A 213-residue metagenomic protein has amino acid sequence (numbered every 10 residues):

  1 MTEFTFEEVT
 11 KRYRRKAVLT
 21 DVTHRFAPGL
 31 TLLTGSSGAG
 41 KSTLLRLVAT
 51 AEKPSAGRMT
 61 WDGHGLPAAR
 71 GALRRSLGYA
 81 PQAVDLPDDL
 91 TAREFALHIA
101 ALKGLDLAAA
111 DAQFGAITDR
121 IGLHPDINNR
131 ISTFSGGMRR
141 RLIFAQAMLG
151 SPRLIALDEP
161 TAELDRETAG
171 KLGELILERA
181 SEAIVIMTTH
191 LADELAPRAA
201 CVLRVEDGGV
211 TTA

Functional and structural regions predicted by a protein language model:
F4, V18-D21, R74: Conserved structural motif at the start of ABC-family nucleotide-binding domains
A49: Helix-to-loop junction immediately C-terminal to a conserved catalytic motif
G57-A68, A72-L73: Conserved ABC transporter NBD signature motif
A83, L90-K103: Q-loop/switch helix immediately C-terminal to the Walker
L97, A101, A108-D126: Conserved ABC ATPase "signature" region
F144: Hydrophobic anchor residue at the start of the ABC signature
I155-E159: Catalytic Walker B motif of ABC-type/P-loop ATPase nucleotide-binding domains
